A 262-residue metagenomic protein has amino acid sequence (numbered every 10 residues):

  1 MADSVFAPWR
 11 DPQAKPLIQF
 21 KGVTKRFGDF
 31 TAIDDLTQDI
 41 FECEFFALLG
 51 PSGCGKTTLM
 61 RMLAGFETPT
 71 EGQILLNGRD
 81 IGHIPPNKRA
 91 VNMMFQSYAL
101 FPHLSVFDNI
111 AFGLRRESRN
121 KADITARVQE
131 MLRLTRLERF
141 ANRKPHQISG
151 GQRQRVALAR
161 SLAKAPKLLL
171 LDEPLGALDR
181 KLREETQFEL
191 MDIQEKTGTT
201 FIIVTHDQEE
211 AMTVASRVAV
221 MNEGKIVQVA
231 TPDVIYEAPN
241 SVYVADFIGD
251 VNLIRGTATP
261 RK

Functional and structural regions predicted by a protein language model:
L36-A47, F101: Pre-Walker A (P-loop) beta-loop-beta motif of ABC nucleotide-binding domains
F45, P86-D246: ABC ATPase nucleotide-binding domains
L49-P51: The feature captures the beta-strand-to-loop junction immediately N-terminal to the Walker
A64: Helix-to-loop junction immediately C-terminal to a conserved catalytic motif
T70-Q73, D123, E223, R255: Conserved coupling/switch loops of ABC nucleotide-binding domains, chiefly the family-specific signature
G72-D80: Conserved ABC transporter NBD signature motif
N240-K262: ATPase nucleotide-binding modules
